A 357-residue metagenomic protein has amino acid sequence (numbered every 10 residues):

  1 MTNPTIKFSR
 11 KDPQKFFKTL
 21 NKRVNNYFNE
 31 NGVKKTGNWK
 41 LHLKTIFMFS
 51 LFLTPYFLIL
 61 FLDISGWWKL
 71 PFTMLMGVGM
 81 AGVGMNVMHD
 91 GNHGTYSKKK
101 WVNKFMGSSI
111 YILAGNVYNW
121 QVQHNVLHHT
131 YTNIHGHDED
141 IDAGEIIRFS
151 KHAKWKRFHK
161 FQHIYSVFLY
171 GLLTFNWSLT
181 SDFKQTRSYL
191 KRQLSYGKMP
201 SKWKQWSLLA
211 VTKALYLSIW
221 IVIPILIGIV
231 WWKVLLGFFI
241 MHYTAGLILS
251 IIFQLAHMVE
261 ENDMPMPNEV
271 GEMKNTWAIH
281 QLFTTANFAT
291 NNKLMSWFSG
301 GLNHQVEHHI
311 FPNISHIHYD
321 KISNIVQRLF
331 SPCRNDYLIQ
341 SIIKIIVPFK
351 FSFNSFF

Functional and structural regions predicted by a protein language model:
N3-Y27, L172-L190: Short, charged cytosolic
T5-K7, V33-K40, G91, M106-Y111 (+4 more regions): Glycine- and acidic
F28-L43, A153, R157, S178-V211 (+1 more regions): Basic/Trp-rich segment in TM-proximal cytosolic loops or flexible interdomain/linker regions
T36-G84, Y111-I112, H163-F175, P200-I252: Alpha-helical bilayer-embedded segments of polytopic membrane proteins, i.e., transmembrane/intramembrane helices
D63, G91-T95, S181, Q185-S188 (+3 more regions): Membrane-interfacial segments
L75-M199, E269-F357: Membrane-embedded catalytic scaffold of the fatty acid hydroxylase/desaturase
M241-Q254, M258-V259, V326-P332: C-terminal, active-site-flanking charged/polar segments
F253-W277: C-terminal, non-catalytic macromolecule-binding modules
